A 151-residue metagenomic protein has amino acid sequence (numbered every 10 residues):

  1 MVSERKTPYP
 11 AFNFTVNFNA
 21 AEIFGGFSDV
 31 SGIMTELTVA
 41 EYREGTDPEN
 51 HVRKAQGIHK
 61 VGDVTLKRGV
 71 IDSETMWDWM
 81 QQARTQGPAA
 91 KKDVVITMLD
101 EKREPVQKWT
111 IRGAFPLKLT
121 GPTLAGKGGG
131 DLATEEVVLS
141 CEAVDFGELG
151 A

Functional and structural regions predicted by a protein language model:
M1-A151: Glycine-rich, low-complexity intrinsically disordered segments
